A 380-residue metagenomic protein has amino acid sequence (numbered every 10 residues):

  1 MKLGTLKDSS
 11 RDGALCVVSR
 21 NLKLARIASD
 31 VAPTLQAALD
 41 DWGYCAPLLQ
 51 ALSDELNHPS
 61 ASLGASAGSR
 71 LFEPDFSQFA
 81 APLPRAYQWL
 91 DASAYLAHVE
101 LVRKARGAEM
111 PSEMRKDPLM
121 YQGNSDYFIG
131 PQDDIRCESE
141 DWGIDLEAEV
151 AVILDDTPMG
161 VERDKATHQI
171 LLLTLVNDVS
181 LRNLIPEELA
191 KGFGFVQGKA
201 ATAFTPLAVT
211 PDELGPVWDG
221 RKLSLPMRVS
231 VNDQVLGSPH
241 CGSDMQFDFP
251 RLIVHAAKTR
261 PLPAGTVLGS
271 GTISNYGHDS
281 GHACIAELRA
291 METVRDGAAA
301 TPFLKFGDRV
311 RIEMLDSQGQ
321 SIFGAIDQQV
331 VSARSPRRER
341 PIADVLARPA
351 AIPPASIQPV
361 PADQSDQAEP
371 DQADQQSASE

Functional and structural regions predicted by a protein language model:
M1-L119, N124-D126, E313, Q318-S321 (+3 more regions): N-terminal non-catalytic cap/leader segment that marks the start of a structured domain
L15, L225-N232, V310-M314: Short polybasic amphipathic segments
L83-H255, T259, A283, A300-P302 (+1 more regions): Glycine-enriched loop-and-adjacent helix/strand subsegments that border the catalytic/binding cleft of enzyme cores
G130-P131, F204, L262-S274: Conserved metal-binding segment of the jelly-roll/cupin
G160-E162, Y276-C284, S317-D327: Short, Lys/Arg- and Gly-enriched loop/turn segments at beta-strand edges
S230, D244-M245, V267-N275, R311-I312 (+1 more regions): Redox cofactor-anchoring modules in respiratory/redox and cofactor-processing assemblies
L268-G307, E313-L315, E339-V345: Active-site pocket scaffolds in enzymes
D363-D366, D371-D374: Intrinsic-disorder-associated, low-complexity terminal segments enriched in Asp/Asn/His/Tyr and depleted of Lys/Arg
